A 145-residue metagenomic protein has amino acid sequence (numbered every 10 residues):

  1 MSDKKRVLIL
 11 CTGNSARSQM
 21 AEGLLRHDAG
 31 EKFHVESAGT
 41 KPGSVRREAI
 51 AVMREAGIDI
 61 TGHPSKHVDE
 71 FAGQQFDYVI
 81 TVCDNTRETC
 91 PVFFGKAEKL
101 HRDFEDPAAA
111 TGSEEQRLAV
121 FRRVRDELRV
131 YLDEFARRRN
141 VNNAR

Functional and structural regions predicted by a protein language model:
M1-D69: Conserved active-site segments centered on acidic
N14, M53, V79-I80, L128: Conserved small-residue
K32-H34, D77, K96: A generic structural signal for alpha->beta connector loops
G43-V45, T86-T89: Short, charged/polar "capping" segments at the starts of alpha-helices and the immediately preceding loops
D59, N85-T86: Short, charged/polar surface micro-motifs in flexible loops or helix N-caps
G73-Q75: Alpha-helix C-terminal capping/helix-to-coil transition sites in glycosyltransferase folds
T81-V82, H101: Redox-cofactor binding/interface segments in oxidoreductases and associated redox assembly factors
R87-R145: Phosphate-binding/catalytic loops
